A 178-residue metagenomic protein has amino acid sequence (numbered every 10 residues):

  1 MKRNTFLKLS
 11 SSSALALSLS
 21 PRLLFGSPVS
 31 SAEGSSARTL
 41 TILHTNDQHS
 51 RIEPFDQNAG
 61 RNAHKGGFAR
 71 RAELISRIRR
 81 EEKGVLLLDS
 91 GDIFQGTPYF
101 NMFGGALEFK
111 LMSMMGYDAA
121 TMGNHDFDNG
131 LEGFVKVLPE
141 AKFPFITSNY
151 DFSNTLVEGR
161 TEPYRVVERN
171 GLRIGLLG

Functional and structural regions predicted by a protein language model:
K2-G178: Acidic, metal/ion-coordinating pockets
